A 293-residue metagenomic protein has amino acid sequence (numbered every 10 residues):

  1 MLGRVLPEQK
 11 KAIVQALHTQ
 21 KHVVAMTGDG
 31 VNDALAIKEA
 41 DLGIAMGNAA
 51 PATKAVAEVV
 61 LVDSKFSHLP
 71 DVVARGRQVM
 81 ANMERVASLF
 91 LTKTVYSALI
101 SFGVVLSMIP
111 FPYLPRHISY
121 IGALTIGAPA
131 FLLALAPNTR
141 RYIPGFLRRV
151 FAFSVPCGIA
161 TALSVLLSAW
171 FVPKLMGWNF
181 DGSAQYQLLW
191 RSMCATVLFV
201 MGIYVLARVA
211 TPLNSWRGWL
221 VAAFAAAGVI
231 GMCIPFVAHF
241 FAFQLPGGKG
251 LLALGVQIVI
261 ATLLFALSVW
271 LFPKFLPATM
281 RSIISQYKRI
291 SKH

Functional and structural regions predicted by a protein language model:
M1-A25, A40, G47-W216, V229-I234: Membrane-embedded transport module
M1-N32, K38-E39, M83, V105 (+2 more regions): Cytosolic catalytic headpiece
N32-D33, A130: Residues immediately C-terminal
D33-A34, L69: Catalytic P-loop NTPase motifs of RecA-like helicase/translocase cores
R217-A227: Central hydrophobic cores of alpha-helical transmembrane segments in multi-pass integral membrane proteins
